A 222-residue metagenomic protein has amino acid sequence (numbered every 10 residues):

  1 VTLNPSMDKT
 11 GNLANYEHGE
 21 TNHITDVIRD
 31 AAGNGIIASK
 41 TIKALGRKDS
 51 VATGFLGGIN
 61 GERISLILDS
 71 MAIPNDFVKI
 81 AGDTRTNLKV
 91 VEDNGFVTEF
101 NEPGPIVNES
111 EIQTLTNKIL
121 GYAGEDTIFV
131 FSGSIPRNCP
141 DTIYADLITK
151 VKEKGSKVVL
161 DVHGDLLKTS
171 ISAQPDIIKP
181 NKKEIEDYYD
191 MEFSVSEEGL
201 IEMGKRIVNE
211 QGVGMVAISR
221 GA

Functional and structural regions predicted by a protein language model:
V1-G19: Positively charged, low-complexity intrinsically disordered leader regions
V1-L3, G54-F55, K79-I80, K89-V91 (+4 more regions): Short beta-strand segments
L3-M7, L56-I59, T84, E184 (+1 more regions): Glycine-rich beta-alpha junction loops
H23-T84: Substrate-binding N-lobe of the ribokinase-like
V90-E125: Conserved phosphate-binding/catalytic loop of the ribokinase/pfkB sugar-kinase fold
E99-N101, D126-G133, D161, K179-K182 (+1 more regions): Short beta-strands and strand-loop turn motifs
P105-N108, I135-C139, L166-K168: Short, small-residue-enriched loops and turns at beta-alpha junctions that line or gate enzyme active sites
D141-A222: Conserved phosphate/ATP/ADP-binding segment of small-molecule kinases
